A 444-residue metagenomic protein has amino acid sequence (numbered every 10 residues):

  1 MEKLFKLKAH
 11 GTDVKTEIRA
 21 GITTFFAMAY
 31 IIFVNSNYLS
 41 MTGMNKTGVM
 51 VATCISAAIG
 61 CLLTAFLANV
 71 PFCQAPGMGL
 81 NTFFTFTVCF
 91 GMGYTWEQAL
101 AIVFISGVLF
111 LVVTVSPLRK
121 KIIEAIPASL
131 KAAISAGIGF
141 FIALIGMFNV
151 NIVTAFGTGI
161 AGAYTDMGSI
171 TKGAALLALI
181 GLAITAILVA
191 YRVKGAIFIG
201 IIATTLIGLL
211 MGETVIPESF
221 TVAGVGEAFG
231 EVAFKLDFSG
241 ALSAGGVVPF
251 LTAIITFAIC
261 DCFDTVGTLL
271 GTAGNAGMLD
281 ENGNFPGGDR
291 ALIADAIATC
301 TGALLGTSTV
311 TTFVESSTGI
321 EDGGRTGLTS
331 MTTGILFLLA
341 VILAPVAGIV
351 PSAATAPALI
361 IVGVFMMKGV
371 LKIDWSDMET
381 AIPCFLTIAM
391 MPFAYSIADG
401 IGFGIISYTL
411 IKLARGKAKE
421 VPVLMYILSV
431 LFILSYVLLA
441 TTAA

Functional and structural regions predicted by a protein language model:
M1-G48, Y164-M167, I199-D289, F432-L434 (+1 more regions): Helix-loop-helix hairpins and the membrane-proximal interhelical loops of multi-pass alpha-helical transport proteins
E2-N35, S56, G77-F86, F90-I138 (+1 more regions): Helix-loop-helix junctions within the multi-pass membrane cores of secondary transporters/permeases
I18, Y38, I122, G195 (+3 more regions): Residue-level signature of catalytic and energy-coupling elements of molecular machines, predominantly ATP/GTP-dependent
G43-I59: Loop-to-helix transition at the N-terminal end of transmembrane alpha-helices
K46-T47, F72, W96, I397: Membrane-helix interface/capping residues of multi-pass secondary transporters
V51, A101-F104, I255, I293 (+1 more regions): Internal alpha-helical transmembrane segments of multi-pass membrane proteins, especially GPCRs
G60-C73, A186-R192, T256-D264, D295-L305 (+3 more regions): Transmembrane alpha-helix interface/packing and boundary motifs in multi-pass membrane proteins, characterized by
M92-L210, T214, M331-A444: Membrane-embedded alpha-helical modules
